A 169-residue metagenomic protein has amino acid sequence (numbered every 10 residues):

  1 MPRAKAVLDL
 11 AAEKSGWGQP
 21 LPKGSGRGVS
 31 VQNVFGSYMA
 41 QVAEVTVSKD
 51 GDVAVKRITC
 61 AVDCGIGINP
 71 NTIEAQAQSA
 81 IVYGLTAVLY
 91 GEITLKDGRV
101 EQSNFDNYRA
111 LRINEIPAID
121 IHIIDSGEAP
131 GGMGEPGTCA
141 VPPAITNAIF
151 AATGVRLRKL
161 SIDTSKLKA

Functional and structural regions predicted by a protein language model:
M1-A169: Cofactor-binding beta-sheet edge motifs in enzyme active sites
